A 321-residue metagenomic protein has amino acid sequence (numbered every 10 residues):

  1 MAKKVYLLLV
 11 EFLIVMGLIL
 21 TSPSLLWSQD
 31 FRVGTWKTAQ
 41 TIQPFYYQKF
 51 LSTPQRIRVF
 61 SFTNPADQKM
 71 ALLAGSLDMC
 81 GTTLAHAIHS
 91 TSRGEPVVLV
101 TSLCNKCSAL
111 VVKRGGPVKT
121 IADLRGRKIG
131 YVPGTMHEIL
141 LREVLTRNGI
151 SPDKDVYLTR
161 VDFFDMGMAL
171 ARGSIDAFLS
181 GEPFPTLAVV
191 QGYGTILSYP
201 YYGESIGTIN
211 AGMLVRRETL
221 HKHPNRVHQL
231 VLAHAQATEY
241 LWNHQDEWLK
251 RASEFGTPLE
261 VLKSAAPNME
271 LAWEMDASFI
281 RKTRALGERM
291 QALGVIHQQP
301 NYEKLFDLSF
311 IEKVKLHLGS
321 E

Functional and structural regions predicted by a protein language model:
M1-V5: Positively charged n-region of N-terminal signal peptides that target proteins for export
V10-T21: Bacterial N-terminal signal peptides
S24-S28: Sec/Tat signal peptide C-region and signal peptidase I cleavage site
Q29-D153, Y157-R160, A169, D176-E182 (+2 more regions): Short, glycine-/small- and polar/acidic-enriched structural segments that line small-molecule recognition paths
A85-H86, L158-T159, F164-S253: Pocket-lining segment of extracytoplasmic ligand-binding domains
H89, V144, L187, R251 (+1 more regions): Residues within well-ordered alpha helices
H221-H297: Secondary-structure end/capping motifs
Q291-E321: Conserved C-terminal helix/tail region of periplasmic/extracytoplasmic solute-binding proteins
